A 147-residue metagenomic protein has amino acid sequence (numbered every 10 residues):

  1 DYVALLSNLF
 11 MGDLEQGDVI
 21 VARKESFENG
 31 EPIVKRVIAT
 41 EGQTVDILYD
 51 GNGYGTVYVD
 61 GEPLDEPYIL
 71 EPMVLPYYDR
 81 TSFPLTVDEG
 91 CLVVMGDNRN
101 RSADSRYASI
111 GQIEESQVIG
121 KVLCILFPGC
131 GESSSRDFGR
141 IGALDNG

Functional and structural regions predicted by a protein language model:
D1-G147: Soluble "head" domains of membrane/secretory-pathway proteins
